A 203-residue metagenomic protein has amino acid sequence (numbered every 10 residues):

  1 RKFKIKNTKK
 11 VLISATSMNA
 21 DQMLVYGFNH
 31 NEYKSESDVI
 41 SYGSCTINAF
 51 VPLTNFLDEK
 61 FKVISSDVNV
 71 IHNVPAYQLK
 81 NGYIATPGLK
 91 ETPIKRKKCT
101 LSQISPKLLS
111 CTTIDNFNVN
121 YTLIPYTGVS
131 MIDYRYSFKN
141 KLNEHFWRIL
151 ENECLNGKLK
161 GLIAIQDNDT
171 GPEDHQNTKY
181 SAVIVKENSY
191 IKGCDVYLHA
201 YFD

Functional and structural regions predicted by a protein language model:
R1-K80, Y190, F202: N-terminal Rossmann-like NAD(P) cofactor-binding subdomain of oxidoreductases, focused on the glycine-rich
C45, P93, K97, D203: Catalytic cores of large soluble enzymes that bind and process phosphate-bearing ligands
I64-S65, V70-V196: C-terminal substrate-binding/catalytic lobe of Rossmann-fold NAD(P)-dependent oxidoreductases
I124, F202-D203: Glycine-rich phosphate/pyrophosphate-binding beta-alpha loops
H199: An anion-binding loop in the catalytic cleft
